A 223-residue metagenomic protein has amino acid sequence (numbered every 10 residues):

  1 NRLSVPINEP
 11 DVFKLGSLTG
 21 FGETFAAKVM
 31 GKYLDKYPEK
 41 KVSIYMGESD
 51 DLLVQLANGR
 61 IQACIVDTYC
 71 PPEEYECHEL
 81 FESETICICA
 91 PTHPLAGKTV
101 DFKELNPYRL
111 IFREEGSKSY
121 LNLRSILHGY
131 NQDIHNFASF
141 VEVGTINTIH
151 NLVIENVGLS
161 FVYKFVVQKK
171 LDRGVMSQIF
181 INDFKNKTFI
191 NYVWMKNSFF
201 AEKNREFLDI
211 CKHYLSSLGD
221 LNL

Functional and structural regions predicted by a protein language model:
N1-I7, H213-S216: Alpha-helical "hinge/linker" immediately C-terminal to small N-terminal DNA-binding modules
I7, E74-I111, E115: Flexible hinge/capping segments at coil-to-helix
N8-Y37, K41-V54, E202: N-terminal winged-helix
F25, T148, S177-L221: A late-sequence structural motif
K28, K32, D50-T85, C89 (+1 more regions): Short beta-strand-centered segments that line the small-molecule binding cleft or hinge of alpha/beta clamshell
E48-L53, A57-R60, V66-D67, Q132-Q178: Hydrophobic hinge/microswitch elements
E76-I86, R173-N186: Short beta-strand->loop
R109-Q132, A201, L208, L218-G219: Secondary-structure junction motif
